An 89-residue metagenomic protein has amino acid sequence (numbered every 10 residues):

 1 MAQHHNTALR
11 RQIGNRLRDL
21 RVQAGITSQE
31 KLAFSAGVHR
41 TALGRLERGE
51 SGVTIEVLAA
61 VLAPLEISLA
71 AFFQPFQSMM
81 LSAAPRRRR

Functional and structural regions predicted by a protein language model:
A2-Q3, A63, F73-R89: Short, charged recognition helix plus adjacent turn of helix-turn-helix-like nucleic-acid-binding domains
Q3-R16: Basic, helix-initiating cap at the start of DNA-binding domains
R11, V22-Q23, G52: Short amphipathic helical patch at the helix-1/turn junction of helix-turn-helix
N15-F34: Short basic helix-loop element that most often maps to the first helix and adjoining turn of HTH DNA-binding modules
L17, L32, L43-L46, F72: Conserved hydrophobic/aromatic packing and binding residues within compact polymer-binding modules
L17, S28-Q29, R40, I55-L58: Helix-turn-helix DNA-binding elements, focusing on the entry/boundary residues of the two helices that contact DNA
A36-V53: Recognition helix of helix-turn-helix/homeodomain-like DNA-binding domains that insert into the DNA major groove
T54-A71: DNA major-groove recognition helix of helix-turn-helix/homeodomain DNA-binding modules
